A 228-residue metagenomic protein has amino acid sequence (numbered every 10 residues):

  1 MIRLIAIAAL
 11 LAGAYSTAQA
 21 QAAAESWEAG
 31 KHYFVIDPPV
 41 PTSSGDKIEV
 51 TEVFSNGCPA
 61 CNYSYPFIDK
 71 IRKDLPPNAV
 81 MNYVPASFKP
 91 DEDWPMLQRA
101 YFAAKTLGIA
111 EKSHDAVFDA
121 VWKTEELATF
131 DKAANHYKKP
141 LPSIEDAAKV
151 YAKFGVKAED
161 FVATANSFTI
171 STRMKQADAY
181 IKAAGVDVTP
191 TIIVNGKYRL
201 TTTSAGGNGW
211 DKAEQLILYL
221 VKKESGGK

Functional and structural regions predicted by a protein language model:
I2-E92, K222, G226-K228: Extracytoplasmic thiol/disulfide redox context detector
I5, A148-K228: C-terminal cap of thioredoxin/glutaredoxin-like
A22-I36, K138-I144, W210-Q215: Periplasmic c-type cytochrome electron-transfer domains
D46-K47, T51, G57-S64, K89-L97 (+5 more regions): Solvent-exposed, acidic/flexible segments
N56, Y63-K138, Y219-L220, E224: Structural alpha/beta surface segment adjacent to cysteine/selenocysteine redox centers across thiol/disulfide enzymes
G108, K112-V117, D146-K157: A structural motif
A133, P140, A158-V162: Amphipathic alpha-helical segments
